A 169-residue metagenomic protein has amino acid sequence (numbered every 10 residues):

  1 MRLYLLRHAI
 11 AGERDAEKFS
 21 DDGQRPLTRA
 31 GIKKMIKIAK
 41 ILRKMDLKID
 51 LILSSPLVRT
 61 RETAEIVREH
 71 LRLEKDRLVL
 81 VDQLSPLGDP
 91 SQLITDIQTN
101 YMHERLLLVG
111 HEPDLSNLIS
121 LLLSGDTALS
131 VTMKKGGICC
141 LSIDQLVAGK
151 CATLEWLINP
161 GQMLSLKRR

Functional and structural regions predicted by a protein language model:
R2-L84, G88, L129-K135, R169: Active-site-proximal alpha-helix that buttresses catalytic centers in soluble enzyme cores
L3, M102-G110: Generic beta-sheet signal
M45-L47, T99-E104: Glycine-rich phosphate-binding loop signature in dinucleotide/nucleotide-binding domains
T63-V67, L93, L118-I119: Hydrophobic packing residues within well-ordered alpha-helices of enzyme cores
S85-T99: Short phosphate-binding loop-to-helix
D126-T153, L157-P160: Domain-level recognition of soluble alpha/beta enzyme cores, biased toward histidine phosphatases/phosphomutases
P160-R168: Short, cationic low-complexity segments
